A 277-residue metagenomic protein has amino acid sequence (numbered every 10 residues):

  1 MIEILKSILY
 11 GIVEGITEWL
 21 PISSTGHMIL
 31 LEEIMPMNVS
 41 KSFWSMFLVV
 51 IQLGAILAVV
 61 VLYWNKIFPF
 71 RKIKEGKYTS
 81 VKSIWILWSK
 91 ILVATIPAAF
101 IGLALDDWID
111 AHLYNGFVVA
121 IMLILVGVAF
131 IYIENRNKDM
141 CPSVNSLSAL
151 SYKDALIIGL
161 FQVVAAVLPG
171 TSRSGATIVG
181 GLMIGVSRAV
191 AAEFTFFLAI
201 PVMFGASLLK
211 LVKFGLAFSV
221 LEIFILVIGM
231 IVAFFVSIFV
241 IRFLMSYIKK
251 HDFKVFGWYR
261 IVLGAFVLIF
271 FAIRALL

Functional and structural regions predicted by a protein language model:
M1-L277: Multi-pass membrane proteins that catalyze or facilitate reactions on polyprenyl-/lipid-phosphate substrates and their
